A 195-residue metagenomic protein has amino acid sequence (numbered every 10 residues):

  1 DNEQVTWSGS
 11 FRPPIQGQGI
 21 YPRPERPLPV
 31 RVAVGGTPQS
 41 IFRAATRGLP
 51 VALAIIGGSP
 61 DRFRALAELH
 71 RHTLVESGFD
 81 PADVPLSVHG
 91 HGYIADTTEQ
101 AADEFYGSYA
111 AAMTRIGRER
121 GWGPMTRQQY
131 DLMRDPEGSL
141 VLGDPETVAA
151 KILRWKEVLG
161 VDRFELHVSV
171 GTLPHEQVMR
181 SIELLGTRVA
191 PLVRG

Functional and structural regions predicted by a protein language model:
D1-I20, P60-V161: An alpha-helical appendage that flanks or caps ligand/catalytic pockets
G9-F11, G35, L166-S169: Short, well-ordered beta-to-alpha junction loops that form the rim of enzyme active sites and present histidine/acidic
E25-G36, D135-P145: Active-site mouth loops of central-metabolism enzymes
V30, A44, H70, A101 (+3 more regions): Conserved, mostly hydrophobic/aromatic
V30-V34, V51-A54, V84-H91, D162-L166: Hydrophobic faces of well-ordered beta-strands that scaffold small-molecule active sites in alpha/beta enzyme cores
G36-P60, A67: A conserved active-site cap/scaffold subdomain adjacent to cofactor or substrate pockets
I56-P60, H167-V178: Glycine-rich, proline-tolerant flexible connector loops at the mouths of alpha/beta enzymes
F63-R71, P174-R194: C-terminal helical cap(s) of enzyme catalytic domains, especially alpha/beta-barrels
